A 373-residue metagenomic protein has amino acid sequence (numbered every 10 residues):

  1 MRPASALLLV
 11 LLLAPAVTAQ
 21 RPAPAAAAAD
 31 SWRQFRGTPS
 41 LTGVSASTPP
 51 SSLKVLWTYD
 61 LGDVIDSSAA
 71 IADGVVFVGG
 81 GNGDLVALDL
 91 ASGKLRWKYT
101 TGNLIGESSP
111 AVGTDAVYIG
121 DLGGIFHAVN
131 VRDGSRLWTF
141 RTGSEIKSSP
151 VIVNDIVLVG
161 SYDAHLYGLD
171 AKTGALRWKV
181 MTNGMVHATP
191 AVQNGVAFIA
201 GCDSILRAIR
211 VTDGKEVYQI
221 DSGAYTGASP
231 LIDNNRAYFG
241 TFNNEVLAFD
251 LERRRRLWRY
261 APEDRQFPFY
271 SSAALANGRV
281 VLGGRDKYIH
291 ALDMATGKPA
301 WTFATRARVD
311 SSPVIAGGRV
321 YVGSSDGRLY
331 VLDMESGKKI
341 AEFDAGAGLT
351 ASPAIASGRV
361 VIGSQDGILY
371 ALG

Functional and structural regions predicted by a protein language model:
M1-A4: Positively charged n-region of N-terminal signal peptides that target proteins for export
A6-A16: Bacterial N-terminal signal peptides
R21, A27-A29, P39, W57-A70 (+15 more regions): Extracytoplasmic beta-rich repeat domains
V44-G62: A short helix->beta-strand "capping" segment at the edge of beta-propeller domains
G80-L90: Beta-propeller domains
D89-G93, N130-G134, D170-G174, R210-G214 (+4 more regions): Short loop/turn segments that connect beta-strands within beta-propeller blades
